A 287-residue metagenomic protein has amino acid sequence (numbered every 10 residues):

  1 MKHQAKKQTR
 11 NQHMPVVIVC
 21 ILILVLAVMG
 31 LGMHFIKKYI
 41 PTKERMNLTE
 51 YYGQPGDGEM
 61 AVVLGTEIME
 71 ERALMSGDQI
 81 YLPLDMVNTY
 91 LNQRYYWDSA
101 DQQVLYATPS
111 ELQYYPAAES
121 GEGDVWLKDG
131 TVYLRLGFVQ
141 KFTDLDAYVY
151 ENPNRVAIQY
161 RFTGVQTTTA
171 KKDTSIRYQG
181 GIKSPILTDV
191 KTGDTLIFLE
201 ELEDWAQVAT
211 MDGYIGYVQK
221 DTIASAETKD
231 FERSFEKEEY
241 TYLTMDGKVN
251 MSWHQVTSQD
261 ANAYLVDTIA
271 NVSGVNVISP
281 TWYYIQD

Functional and structural regions predicted by a protein language model:
K2-L202, E232-Y240, T244: Primary recognition of N-terminal secretory signal peptides and signal-anchoring hydrophobic helices
Q79-I80, A206, N276: Residue-level detector of short, conserved catalytic/binding motifs and their immediate flanks
L112-Q113, Y214-G216: Short, surface-exposed beta-strand-loop junctions and turns on beta-sheet-rich folds
G193, W205-M211, V218: SH3/SH3-like beta-barrel fold
D204, V256-Q259, W282-Q286: Solvent-exposed loop/turn segments at secondary-structure junctions within structured extracellular/periplasmic domains
K220-T228: Structured surface patches comprising rigid loops and adjacent beta-strands/short helices at the edges of well-ordered
E236-D260: An acidic-aromatic substrate-binding cleft motif
A263-Q286: Catalytic domains of carbohydrate-active enzymes, especially glycoside hydrolases
